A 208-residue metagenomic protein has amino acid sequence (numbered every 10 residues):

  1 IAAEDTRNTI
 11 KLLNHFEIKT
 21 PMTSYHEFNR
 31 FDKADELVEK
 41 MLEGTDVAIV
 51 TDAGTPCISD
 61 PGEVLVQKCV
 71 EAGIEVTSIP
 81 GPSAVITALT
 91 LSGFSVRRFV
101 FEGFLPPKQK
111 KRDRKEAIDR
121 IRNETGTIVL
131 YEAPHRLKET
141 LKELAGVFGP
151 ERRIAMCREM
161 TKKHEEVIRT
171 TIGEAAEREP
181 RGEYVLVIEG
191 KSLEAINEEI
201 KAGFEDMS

Functional and structural regions predicted by a protein language model:
I1-I79, T87: Class I S-adenosyl-L-methionine
A3-P21, T90-F94, V100, K108-Q109 (+1 more regions): RNA substrate-binding interface of SAM-dependent RNA methyltransferases
I18-T20, E39-M41, V66-Q67, S92-R97 (+2 more regions): Short, hinge-like loop/turn segments at secondary-structure boundaries
K19-E27, V76-T77, V96-G103, E151-C157: Short hydrophobic/aromatic-enriched beta-strand-loop microsegments
D35, D60, A88-T90, R112 (+4 more regions): Short, well-ordered secondary-structure micro-motifs
D46, G126-T127, Y131-S208: A contiguous loop/helix-start segment that scaffolds small-molecule binding in enzyme catalytic cores
T51, G103, I188-G190: Flexible glycine-/small-residue-rich
V64-E124: Class I SAM-dependent methyltransferase SAM-binding "motif I" and its flanking Rossmann-like core
